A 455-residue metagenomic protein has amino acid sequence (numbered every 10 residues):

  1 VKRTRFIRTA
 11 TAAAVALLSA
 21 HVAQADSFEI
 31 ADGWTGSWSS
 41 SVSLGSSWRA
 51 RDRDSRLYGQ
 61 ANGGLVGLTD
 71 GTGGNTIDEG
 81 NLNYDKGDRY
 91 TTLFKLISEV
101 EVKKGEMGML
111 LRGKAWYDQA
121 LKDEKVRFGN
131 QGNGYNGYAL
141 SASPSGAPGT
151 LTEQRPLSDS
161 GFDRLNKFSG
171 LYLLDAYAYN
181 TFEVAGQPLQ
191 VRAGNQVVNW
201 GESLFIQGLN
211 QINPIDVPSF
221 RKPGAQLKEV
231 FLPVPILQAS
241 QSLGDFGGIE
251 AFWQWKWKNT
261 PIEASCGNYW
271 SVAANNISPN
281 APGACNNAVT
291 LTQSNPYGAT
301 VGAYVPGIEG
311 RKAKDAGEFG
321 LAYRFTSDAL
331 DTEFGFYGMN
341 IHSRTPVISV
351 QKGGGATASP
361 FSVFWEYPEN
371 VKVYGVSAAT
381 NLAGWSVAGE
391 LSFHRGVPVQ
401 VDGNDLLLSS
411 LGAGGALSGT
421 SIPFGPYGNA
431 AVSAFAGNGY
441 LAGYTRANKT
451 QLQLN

Functional and structural regions predicted by a protein language model:
E29-T76, Y84, M109, G113: Transmembrane beta-strand segments of Gram-negative outer membrane beta-barrel proteins
A31-G33, K103-M107, E183-Q187, L232 (+5 more regions): Outer-membrane beta-barrel channels and translocator barrels
W34, T76-G80, Y90-L96, S169-L174 (+4 more regions): Residues that define the transmembrane beta-barrel architecture of outer-membrane proteins
G36-L44, G105-G113, L189-V191, I249-A251 (+3 more regions): Transmembrane beta-strands of outer-membrane beta-barrel proteins
S40, L96-V102, L111, D175-N180 (+6 more regions): Residues on the lipid-exposed face of transmembrane beta-strands in outer-membrane beta-barrel proteins
S43-S47, K114-W116, Q196, Q254-K256 (+2 more regions): Outer-membrane beta-barrel pore domains and translocons
R51-L57, K122-F128, S203-N210, I262-N268 (+4 more regions): Outer-membrane beta-barrel translocator domains and adjoining extracellular loop/strand segments of Gram-negative
K103-A274, S278: Outer membrane beta-barrel
